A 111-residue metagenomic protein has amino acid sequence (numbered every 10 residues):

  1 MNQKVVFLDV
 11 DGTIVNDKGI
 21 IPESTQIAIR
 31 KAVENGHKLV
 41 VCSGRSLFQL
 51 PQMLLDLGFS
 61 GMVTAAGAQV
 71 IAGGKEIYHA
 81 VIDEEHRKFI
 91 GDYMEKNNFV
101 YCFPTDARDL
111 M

Functional and structural regions predicted by a protein language model:
M1-N2, G36: Short loop/turn elements that form and flank the Walker-type P-loop nucleotide-binding site in RecA-like NTPase cores
N2-G19, V41, I90: Asp-based phosphoryl-transfer active-site loop
K4, K18-V33: Basic, amphipathic juxtamembrane/active-site segments that coordinate anionic phosphate or diphosphate groups
Q26-M111: Active-site phosphate-binding/coordination module
